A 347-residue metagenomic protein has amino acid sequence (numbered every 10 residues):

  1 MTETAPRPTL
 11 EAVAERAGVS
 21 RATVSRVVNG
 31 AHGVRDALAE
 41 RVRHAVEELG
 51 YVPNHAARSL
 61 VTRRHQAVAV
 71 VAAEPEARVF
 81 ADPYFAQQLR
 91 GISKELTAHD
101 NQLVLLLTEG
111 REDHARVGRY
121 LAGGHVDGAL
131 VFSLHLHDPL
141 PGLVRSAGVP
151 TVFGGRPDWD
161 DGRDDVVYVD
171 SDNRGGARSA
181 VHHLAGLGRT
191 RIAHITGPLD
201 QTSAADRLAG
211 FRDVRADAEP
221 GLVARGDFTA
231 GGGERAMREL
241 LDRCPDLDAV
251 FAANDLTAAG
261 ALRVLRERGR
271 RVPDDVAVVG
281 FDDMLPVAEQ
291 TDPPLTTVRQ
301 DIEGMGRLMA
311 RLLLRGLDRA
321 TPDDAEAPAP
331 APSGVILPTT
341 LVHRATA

Functional and structural regions predicted by a protein language model:
M1-A5, A67-V70, P75-H182: Alpha-helical recognition/docking segments in bacterial nutrient-uptake and carbohydrate-utilization systems
M1-Q66: N-terminal helix-turn-helix DNA-binding module of bacterial transcription factors
T23, R63-A77, I192-G197: Short beta-strand segments enriched in small/hydrophobic residues
L49, L187-G188, L240-D246: Glycine-rich phosphate-binding loop signature in dinucleotide/nucleotide-binding domains
P75-Q87, L105-D113, Y168-S179, I195-R238 (+4 more regions): Hinge/beta->alpha junction and helix N-cap segments in small-molecule ligand-binding domains
T190-I192, E219-G221, V272-V278: Short acidic capping loops at alpha-helix termini that bridge into adjacent secondary structure
R243-A347: Flexible loop/turn connectors
